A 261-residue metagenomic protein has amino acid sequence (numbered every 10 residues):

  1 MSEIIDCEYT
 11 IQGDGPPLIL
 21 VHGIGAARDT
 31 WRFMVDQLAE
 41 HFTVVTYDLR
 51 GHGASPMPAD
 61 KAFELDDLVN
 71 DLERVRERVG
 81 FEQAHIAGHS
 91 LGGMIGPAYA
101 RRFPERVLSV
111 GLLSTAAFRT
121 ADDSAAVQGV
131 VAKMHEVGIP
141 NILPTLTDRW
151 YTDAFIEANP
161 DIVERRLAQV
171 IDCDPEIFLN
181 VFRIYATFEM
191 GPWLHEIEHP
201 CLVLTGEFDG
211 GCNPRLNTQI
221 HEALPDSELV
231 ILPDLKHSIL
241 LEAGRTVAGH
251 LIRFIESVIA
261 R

Functional and structural regions predicted by a protein language model:
M1-I19, A39-T43, F81, G249 (+1 more regions): Alpha/beta-hydrolase fold catalytic core
C7-P58: Conserved HGGG/HGGXW glycine-rich cap/lid loop of the alpha/beta-hydrolase fold
D67-A84: Conserved acidic catalytic loop of the alpha/beta-hydrolase fold
P97-R102, R106-G138: Flexible "cap/lid" loop of the alpha/beta hydrolase fold
A121-A125, I139-E196: Conserved alpha/beta-hydrolase catalytic His-Asp/Glu region
I197, V203-T205: Short beta-strand/loop motif that positions the catalytic acidic residue of the alpha/beta-hydrolase fold
E207-C212: Acidic catalytic loop of the alpha/beta-hydrolase fold
S227-R261: Catalytic active-site module of serine/aspartate enzymes centered on a nucleophile-bearing elbow/loop
